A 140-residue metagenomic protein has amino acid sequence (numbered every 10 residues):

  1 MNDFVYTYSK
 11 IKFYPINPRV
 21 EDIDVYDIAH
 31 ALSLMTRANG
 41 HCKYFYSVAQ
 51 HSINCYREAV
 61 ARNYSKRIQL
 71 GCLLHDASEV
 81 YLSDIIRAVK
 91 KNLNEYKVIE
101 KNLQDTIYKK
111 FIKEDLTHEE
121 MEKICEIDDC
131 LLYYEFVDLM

Functional and structural regions predicted by a protein language model:
M1-M140: Metal-dependent phosphohydrolase cores
